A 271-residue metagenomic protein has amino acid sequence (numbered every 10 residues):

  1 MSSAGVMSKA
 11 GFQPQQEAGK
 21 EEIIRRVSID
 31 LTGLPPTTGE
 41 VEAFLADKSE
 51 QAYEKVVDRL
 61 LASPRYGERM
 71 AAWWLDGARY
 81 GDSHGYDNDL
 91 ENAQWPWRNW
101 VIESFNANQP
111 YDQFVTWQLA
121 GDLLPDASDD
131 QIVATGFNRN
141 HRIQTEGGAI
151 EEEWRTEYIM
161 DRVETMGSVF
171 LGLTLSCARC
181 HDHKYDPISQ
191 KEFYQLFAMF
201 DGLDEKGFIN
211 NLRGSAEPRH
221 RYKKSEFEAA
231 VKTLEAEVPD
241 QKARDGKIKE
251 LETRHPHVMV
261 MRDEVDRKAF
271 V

Functional and structural regions predicted by a protein language model:
M1-K224, P256-V271: Short, structured secondary-structure elements that scaffold catalytic or ligand/cofactor-binding regions
E217-L251: Long, non-membrane, amphipathic alpha-helices that form coiled-coils
